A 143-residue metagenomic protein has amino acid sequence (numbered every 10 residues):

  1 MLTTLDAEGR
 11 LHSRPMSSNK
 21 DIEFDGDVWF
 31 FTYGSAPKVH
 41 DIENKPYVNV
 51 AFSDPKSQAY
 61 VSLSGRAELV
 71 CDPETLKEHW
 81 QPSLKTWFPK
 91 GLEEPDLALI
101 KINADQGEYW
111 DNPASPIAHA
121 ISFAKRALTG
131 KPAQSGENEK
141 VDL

Functional and structural regions predicted by a protein language model:
M1-G9, V48-F52: A short, Trp-centered hydrophobic/proline-enriched beta-strand micro-motif
G9-S17: A positional/architectural concept
S18-D21, D54: Short, charge-patterned binding micro-sites
F24-W29: Short active-site oxyanion
F31-Y33, S53: Short His-Asn-centered micro-motif
P37-K38, Y109: Short beta-strands and strand-coil junctions in structured, solvent-facing domains, enriched
K38-A104: Short, structured beta-strand-loop surface elements
L97-L143: C-terminal edge-of-domain segments
